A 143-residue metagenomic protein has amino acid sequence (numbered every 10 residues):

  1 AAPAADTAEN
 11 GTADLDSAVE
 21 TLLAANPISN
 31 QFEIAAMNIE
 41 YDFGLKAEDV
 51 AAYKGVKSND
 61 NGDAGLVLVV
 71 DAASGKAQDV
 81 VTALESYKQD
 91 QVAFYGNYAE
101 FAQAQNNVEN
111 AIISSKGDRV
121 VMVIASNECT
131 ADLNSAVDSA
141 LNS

Functional and structural regions predicted by a protein language model:
A1-E40: N-terminal, intrinsically disordered, polar/charged segments of Gram-positive cell-envelope systems that serve as
T12-A13, E33, S74-Q78, N127 (+1 more regions): Soluble non-cytosolic domains of exported or imported proteins
D16-V19, V67, A77, V81-E85 (+2 more regions): Extracytoplasmic/secreted envelope proteins and their assembly/folding machinery, especially bacterial periplasmic
L23-I28, G75, E85-Q89, D138 (+1 more regions): Sec-exported extracytoplasmic/periplasmic mature domains
S29-A64, D79-V80, Q103, V108-E109: Short, compositionally biased low-complexity segments enriched in polar/charged residues
D63-S74: A short acidic-to-branched-hydrophobic micro-motif
A77, V81-K116: Short Gly/Thr-rich strand-loop-strand
Q103-S143: A short, solvent-exposed beta-edge/loop patch
